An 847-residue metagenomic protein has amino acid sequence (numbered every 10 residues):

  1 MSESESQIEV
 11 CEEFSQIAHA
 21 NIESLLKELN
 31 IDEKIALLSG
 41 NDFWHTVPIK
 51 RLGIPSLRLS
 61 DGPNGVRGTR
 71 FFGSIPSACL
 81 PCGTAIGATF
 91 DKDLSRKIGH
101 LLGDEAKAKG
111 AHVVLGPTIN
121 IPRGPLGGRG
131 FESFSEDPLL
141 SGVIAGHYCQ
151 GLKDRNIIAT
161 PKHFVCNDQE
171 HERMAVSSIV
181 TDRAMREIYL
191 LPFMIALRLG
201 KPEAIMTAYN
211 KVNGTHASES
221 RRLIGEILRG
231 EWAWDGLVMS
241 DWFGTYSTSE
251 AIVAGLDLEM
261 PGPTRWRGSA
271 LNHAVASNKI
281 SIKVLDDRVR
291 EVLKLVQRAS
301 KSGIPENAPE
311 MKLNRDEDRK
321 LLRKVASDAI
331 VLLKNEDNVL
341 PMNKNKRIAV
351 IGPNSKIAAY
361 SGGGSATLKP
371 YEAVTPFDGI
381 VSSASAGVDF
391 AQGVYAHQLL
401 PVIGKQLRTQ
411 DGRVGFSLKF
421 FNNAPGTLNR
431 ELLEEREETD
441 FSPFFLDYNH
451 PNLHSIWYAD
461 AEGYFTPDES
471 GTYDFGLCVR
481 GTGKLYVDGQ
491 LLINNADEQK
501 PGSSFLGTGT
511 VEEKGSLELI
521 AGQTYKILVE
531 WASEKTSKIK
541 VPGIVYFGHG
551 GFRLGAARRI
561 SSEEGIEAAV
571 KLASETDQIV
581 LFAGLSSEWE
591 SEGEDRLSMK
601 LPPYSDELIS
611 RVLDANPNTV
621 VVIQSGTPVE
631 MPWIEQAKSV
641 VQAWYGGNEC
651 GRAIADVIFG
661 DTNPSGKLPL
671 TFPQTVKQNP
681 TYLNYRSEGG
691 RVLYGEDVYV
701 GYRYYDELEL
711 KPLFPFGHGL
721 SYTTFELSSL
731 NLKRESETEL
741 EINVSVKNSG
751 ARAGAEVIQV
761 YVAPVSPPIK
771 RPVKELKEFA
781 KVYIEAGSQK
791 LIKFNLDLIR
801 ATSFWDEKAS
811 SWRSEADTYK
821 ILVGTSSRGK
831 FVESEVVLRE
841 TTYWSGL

Functional and structural regions predicted by a protein language model:
M1-D806, S811-R828, W844-L847: Glycoside hydrolase catalytic-domain context in secreted enzymes
E835-Y843: Short beta-strand edge segments in extracellular beta-sheet folds
